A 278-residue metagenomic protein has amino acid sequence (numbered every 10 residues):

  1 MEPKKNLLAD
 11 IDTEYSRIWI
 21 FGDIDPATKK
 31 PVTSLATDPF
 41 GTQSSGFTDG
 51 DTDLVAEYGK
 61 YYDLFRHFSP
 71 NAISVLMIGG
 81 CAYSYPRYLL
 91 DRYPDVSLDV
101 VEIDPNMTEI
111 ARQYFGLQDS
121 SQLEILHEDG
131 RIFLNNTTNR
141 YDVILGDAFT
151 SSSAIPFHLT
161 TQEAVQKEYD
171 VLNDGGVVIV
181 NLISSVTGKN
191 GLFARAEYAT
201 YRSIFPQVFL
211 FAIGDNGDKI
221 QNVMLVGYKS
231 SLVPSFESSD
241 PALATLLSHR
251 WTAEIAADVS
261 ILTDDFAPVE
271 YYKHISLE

Functional and structural regions predicted by a protein language model:
M1-T52, Y58, L64-H67, Q207-E278: Soluble small-group transferase modules, centered on the S-adenosyl donor enzyme superfamily
A27-K29, Q118-D119, N136, R202 (+1 more regions): Extracellular/periplasmic catalytic domains that process cell-envelope and extracellular macromolecules
D53, E57-I183, T187-A194, I204: The AdoMet/dcAdoMet-binding core of the Class I SAM-like
A196-T200: Acidic/histidine-enriched, beta-strand-rich ligand/metal-binding domains
